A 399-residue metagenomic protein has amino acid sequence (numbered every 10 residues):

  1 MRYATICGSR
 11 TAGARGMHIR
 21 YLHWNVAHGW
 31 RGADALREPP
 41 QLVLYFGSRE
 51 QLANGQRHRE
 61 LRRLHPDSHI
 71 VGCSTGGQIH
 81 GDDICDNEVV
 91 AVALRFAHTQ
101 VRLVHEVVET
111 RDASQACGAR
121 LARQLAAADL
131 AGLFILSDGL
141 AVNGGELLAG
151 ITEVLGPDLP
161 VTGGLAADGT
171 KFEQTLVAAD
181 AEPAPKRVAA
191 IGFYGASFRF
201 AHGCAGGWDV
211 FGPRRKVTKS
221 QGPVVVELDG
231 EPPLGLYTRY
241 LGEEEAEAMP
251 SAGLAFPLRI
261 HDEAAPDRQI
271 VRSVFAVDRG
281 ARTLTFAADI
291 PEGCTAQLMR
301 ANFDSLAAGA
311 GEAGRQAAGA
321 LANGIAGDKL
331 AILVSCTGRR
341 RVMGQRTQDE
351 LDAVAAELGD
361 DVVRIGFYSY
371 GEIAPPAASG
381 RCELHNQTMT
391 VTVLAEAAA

Functional and structural regions predicted by a protein language model:
A4-L64, S68-H69, C73-G344, Q348-G359 (+1 more regions): Small-residue-enriched flexible segments
